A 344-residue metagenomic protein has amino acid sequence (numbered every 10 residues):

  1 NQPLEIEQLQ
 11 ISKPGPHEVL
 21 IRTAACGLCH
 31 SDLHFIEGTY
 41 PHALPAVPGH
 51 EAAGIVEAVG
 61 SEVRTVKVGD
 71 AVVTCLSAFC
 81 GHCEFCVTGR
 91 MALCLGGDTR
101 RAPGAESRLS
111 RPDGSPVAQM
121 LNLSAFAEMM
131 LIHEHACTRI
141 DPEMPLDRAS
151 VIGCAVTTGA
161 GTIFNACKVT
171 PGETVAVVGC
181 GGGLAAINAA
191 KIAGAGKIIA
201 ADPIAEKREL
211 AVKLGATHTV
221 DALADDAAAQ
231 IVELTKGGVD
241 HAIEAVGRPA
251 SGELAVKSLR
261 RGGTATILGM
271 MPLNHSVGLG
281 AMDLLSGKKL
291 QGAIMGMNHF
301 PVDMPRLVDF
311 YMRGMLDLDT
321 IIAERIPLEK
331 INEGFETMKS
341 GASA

Functional and structural regions predicted by a protein language model:
Q10-C26, E37-V87, A92, R139-E143: Glycine-rich beta-strand-centered segment in the early N-terminal region that forms part of a ligand/cofactor-binding
C75-H135: Cysteine-cluster motifs in flexible loop/terminal segments that predominantly coordinate metals
E128, H135-A136, D141-D225, A229-Q230: Mid-domain Rossmann-like dinucleotide-binding core that forms the NAD(H)/NADP(H) cofactor-binding site
D225, G237, H241, P249 (+3 more regions): C-terminal hydrophobic helical "lid"/dimerization subdomain of Rossmann-like NAD(P)H-dependent oxidoreductases
G263-T264, K288: Glycine-centered, small-residue-biased loops immediately flanking beta-strands in adenine/cofactor-binding cores
M270-G287, M304-R306: Rossmann-fold NAD(P)-binding glycine/threonine-rich loop
